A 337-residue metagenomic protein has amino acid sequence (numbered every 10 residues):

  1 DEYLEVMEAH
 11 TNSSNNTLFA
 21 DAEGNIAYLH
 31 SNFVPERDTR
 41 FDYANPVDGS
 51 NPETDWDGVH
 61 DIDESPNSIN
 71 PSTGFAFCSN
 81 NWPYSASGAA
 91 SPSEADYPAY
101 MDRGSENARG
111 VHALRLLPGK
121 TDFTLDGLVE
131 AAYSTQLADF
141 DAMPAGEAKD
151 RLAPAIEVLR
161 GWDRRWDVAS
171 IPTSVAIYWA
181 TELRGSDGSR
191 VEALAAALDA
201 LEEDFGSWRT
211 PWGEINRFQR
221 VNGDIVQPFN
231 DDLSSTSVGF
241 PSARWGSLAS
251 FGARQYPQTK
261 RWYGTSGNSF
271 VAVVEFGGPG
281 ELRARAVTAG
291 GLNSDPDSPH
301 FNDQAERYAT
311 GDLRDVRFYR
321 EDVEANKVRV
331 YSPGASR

Functional and structural regions predicted by a protein language model:
D1, P92-Y100, F123-Y133: Glycine- and acidic
D1-H10: Short active-site loop/helix that positions an aromatic residue
Y3, R109-L116, T124, A155 (+1 more regions): Stable alpha-helical elements in mature extracytoplasmic
S13-K120: Hydrophobic alpha-helical segments
A22-I26, F33-E36, R40, V47 (+3 more regions): Acidic, low-complexity N-terminal propeptides/linkers enriched in Ser/Thr/Asp/Gly that mediate export, maturation
